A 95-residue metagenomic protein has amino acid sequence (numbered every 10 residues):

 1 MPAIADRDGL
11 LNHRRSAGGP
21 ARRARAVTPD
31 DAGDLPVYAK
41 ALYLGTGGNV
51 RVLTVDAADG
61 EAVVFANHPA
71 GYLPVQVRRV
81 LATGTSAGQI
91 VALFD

Functional and structural regions predicted by a protein language model:
P2-D95: Surface-exposed, low-hydrophobicity beta-strand/loop segments enriched in small/polar/acidic residues
